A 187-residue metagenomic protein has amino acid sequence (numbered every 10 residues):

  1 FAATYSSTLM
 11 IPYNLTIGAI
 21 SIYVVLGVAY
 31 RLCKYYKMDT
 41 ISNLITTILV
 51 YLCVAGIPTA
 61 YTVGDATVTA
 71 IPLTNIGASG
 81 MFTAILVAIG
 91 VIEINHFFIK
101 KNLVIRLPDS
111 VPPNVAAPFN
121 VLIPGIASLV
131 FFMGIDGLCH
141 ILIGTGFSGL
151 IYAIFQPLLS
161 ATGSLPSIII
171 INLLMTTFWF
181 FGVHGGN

Functional and structural regions predicted by a protein language model:
F1-F180: Signature of multi-pass transmembrane helix bundles
F180-N187: Transmembrane alpha-helix/helix-exit interface in multi-pass inner-membrane proteins
